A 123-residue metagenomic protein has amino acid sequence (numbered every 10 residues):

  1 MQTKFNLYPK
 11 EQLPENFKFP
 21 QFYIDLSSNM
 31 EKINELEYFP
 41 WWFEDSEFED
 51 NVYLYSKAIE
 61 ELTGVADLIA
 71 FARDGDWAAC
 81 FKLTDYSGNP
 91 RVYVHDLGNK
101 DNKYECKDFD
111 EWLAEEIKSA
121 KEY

Functional and structural regions predicted by a protein language model:
M1-Y86: A surface-exposed partner-binding patch
W42-S46, R91, W112: Solvent-exposed, non-transmembrane amphipathic alpha-helical segments
V52, V65, V92-V94, I117: Extended aliphatic helical segments
L83, S87-K100: Intrinsically disordered, low-complexity regulatory segments enriched in Ser/Thr/Pro and charged residues
G98-Y123: Compact, glycine/acidic-enriched structural inserts
